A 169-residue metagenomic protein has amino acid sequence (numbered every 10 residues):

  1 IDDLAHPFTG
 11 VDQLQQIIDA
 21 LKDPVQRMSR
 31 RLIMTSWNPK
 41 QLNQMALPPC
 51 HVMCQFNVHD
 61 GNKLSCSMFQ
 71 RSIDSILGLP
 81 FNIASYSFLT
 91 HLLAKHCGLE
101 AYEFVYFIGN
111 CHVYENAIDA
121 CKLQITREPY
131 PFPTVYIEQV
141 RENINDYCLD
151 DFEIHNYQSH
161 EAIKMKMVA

Functional and structural regions predicted by a protein language model:
I1-A169: Active-site helix-to-loop segments that bind/position phosphate- or nucleotide-bearing substrates and donors across
